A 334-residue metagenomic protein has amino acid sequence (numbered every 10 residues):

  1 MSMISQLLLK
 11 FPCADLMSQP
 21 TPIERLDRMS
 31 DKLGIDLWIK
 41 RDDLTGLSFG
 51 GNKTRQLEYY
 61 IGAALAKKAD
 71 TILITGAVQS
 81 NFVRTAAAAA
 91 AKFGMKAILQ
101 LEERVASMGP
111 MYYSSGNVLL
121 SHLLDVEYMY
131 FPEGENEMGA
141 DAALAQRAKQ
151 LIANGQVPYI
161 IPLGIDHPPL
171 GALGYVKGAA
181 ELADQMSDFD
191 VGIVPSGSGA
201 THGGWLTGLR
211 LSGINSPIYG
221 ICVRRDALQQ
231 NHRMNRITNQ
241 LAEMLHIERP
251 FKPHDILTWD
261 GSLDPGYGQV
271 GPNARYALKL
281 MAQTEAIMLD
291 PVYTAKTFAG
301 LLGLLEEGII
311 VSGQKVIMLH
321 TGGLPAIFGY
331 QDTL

Functional and structural regions predicted by a protein language model:
M1-L334: PLP-dependent amino-acid enzyme catalytic core
